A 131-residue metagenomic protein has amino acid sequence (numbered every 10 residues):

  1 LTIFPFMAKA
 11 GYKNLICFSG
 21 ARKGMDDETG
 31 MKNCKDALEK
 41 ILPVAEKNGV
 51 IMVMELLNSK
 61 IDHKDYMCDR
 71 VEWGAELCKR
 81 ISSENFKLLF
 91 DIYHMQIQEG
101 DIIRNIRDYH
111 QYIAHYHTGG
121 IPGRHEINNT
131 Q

Functional and structural regions predicted by a protein language model:
L1, K64-A75, K79, S83-E84 (+1 more regions): Gly/Pro-rich active-site loop or hairpin
L1-K87, I97: Active-site acidic/histidine proton-transfer and metal-coordination neighborhood in alpha/beta enzyme cores
D91: Active-site glycine-centered loops adjacent to acidic/histidine catalytic or metal-binding residues that shape
